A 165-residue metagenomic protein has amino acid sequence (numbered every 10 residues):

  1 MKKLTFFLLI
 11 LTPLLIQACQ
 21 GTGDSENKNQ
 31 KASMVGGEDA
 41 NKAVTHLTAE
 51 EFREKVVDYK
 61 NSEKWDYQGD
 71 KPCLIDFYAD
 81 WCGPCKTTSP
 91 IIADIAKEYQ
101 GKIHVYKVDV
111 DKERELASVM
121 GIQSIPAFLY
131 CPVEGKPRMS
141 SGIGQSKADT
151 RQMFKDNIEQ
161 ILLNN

Functional and structural regions predicted by a protein language model:
M1-E50, E159-N165: N-terminal targeting signals for export/organelle localization
H46, F77-A79, T88-A96, Q100-E115 (+1 more regions): Thiol-based oxidoreductase modules, predominantly thioredoxin-like and allied folds used for disulfide exchange
L47-K71: A short beta-strand-turn-helix
A49, R53, S89-A96, R114 (+2 more regions): Extracytoplasmic/secreted envelope proteins and their assembly/folding machinery, especially bacterial periplasmic
D70-C73, F77-W81, S124: Short pre-active-site segment immediately N-terminal to redox-active cysteine/selenocysteine motifs in thiol-based
C73-D76, H104-K107, A127-C131: Structural recognition of the beta-strand scaffold that forms the well-ordered cores of secreted hydrolase catalytic
D80-T87, A127: C-type cytochrome heme c attachment motif
S124, L129-N165: Non-catalytic, surface beta->alpha helical segment in thiol-disulfide oxidoreductase systems
